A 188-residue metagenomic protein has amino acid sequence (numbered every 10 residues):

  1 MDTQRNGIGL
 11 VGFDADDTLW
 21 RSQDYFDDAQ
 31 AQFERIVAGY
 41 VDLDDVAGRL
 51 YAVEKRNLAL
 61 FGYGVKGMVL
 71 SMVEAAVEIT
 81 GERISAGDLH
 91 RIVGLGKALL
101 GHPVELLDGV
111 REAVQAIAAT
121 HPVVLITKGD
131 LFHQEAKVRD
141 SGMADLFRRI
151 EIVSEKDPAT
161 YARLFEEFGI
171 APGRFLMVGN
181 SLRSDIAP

Functional and structural regions predicted by a protein language model:
D2-R49: Active-site neighborhood of HAD-like aspartate-dependent phosphohydrolases
Q4-N6, A119-H121, F168-R174: Glycine-rich phosphate-binding loop signature in dinucleotide/nucleotide-binding domains
F26-E34, V69, V73, L131: An amphipathic alpha-helix signature
G48-L99: A metal-dependent, Asp-based hydrolase signature
G87-E105, V110-S141, I150-E155: Substrate-recognition element of Asp-dependent hydrolases with the DxDx(T/V) motif
D145-R149, P172-F175: Short acidic capping loops at alpha-helix termini that bridge into adjacent secondary structure
D157-A187: Conserved Lys-Pro-Asp/Glu-containing loop-to-beta segment of HAD-superfamily phosphomonoesterases, centered on
